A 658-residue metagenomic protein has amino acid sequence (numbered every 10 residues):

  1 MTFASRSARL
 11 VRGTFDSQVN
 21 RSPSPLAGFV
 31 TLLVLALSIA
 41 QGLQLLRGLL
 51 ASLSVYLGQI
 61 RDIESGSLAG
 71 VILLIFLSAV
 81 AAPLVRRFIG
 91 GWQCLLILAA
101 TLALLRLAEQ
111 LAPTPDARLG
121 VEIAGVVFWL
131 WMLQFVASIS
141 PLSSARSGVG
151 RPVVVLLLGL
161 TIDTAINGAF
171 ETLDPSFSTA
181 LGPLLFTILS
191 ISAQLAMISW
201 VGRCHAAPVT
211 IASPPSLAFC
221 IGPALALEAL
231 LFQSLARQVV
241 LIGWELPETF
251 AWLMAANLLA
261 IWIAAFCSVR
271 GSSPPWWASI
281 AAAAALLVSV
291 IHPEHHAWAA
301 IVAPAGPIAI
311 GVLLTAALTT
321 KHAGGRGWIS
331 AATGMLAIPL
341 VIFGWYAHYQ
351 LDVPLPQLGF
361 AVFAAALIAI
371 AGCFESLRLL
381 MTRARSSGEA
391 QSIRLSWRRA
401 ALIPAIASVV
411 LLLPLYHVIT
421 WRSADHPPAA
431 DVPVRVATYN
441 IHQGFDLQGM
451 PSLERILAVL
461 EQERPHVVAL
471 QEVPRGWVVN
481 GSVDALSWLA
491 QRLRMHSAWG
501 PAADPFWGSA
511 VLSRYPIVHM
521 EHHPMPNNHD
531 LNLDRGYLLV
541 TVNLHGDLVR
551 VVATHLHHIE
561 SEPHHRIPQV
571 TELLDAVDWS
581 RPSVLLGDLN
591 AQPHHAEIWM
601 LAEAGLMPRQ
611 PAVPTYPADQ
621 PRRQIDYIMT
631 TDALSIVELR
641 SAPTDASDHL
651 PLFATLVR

Functional and structural regions predicted by a protein language model:
A4-R12, D16-S22, G42-I60, E64-S67 (+6 more regions): Metal-dependent phosphoester-hydrolase catalytic domains
R385-E389, V409-E454, A458, Q462: N-terminal signal-anchor transmembrane helix
Y416-P428, I441, Q448, E472-V549 (+2 more regions): Structured beta-strand-rich core segments of catalytic domains in phosphoester-bond hydrolases
F445-D446, P474-V479, D504-F506, I559-S561 (+3 more regions): Active-site environment of divalent metal-dependent phosphoester hydrolases
S452, I456, S482-A485, L489 (+4 more regions): Stable alpha-helical elements in mature extracytoplasmic
L460-V473: Proline-aspartate-enriched helix->loop->beta-strand connector
V468-Q471, W499-G500, V584-D588, P608-A612: Active-site neighborhood of phospho(di)ester-bond hydrolases with catalytic His/Asp-centered motifs
L539-L544, L548-V552, E562-L589, E597-I598: His/acidic metal-ligating clusters that form di-metal
